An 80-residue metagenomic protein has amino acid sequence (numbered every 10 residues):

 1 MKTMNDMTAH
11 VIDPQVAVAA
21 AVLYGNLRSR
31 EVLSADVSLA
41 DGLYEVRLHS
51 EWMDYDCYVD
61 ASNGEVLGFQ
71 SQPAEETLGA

Functional and structural regions predicted by a protein language model:
K2-S38: Short, non-transmembrane alpha-helical segments in secretory-pathway proteins
Q15, Q70-Q72: Residue-identity detector for glutamine
S29-L67, A74: Exposed beta-strand-loop-beta-strand "reactive/processing" segments of non-cytosolic proteins
E75-A80: A short, polar/charged loop-to-alpha-helix boundary motif
